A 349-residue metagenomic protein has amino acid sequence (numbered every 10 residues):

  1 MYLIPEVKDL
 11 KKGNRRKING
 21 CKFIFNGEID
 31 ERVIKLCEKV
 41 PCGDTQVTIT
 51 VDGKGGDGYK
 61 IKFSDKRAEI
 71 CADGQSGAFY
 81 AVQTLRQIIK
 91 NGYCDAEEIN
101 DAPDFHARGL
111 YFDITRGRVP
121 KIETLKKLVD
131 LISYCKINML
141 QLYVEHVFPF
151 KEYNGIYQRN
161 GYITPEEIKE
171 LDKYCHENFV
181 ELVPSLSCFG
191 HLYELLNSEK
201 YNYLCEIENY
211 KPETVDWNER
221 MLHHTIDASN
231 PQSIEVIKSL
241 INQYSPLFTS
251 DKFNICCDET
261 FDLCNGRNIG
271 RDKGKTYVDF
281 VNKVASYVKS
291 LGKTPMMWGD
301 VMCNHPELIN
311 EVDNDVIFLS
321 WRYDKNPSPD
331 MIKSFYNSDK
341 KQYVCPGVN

Functional and structural regions predicted by a protein language model:
M1-I99, F253-N254, M297-N304: Acidic, contiguous N-terminal accessory segments
G27-E31, R118, D324-N326: Short acidic, S/G/P-rich loop/turn micro-motifs used as interaction or catalytic elements
C37, L85-Q87, K127, S334-N337: Short, solvent-exposed amphipathic alpha-helical segments in soluble enzyme and RNA/protein-processing domains
D73, D113-T115, S229, W321 (+1 more regions): Short strand-loop junctions, especially beta-strand C-caps/beta-turns that link beta-sheets to coils or alpha-helices
E98-H106: Catalytic pocket of metal/acid-base enzymes, prominently hydrolases
H106-G299, E311, I317, Y336: Substrate-binding cleft of carbohydrate-active enzyme catalytic domains
M296-K333: Substrate-binding cleft/loops of secretory-pathway carbohydrate-active enzymes
Y323, D330-N349: Conserved alpha/beta catalytic core and glycan-binding cleft of carbohydrate-active enzymes
